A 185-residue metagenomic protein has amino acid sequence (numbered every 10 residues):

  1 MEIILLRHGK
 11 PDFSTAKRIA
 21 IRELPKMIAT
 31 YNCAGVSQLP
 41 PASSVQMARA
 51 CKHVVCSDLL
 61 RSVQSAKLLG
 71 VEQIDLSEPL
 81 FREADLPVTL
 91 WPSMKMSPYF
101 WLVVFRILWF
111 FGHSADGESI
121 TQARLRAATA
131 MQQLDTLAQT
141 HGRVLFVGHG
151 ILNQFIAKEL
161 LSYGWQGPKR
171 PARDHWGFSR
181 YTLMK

Functional and structural regions predicted by a protein language model:
M1-L80, Y99-A128, M184: Active-site-proximal alpha-helix that buttresses catalytic centers in soluble enzyme cores
I3, T140-G150: Generic beta-sheet signal
P11, L152-N153: Short active-site segment of divalent metal-dependent hydrolases/proteases that encodes the spacing between
E23-K26, L161-K185: Domain-level recognition of soluble alpha/beta enzyme cores, biased toward histidine phosphatases/phosphomutases
M47-R49, L134-G142: Glycine-rich phosphate-binding loop signature in dinucleotide/nucleotide-binding domains
Q73, P92-S97, G164: Short, hinge-like loop/turn segments at secondary-structure boundaries
P79-A84, P171-H175: Short, acidic/turn-prone active-site loops that include or flank metal/cofactor- and phosphate-binding residues
L80-K95: Signature for phosphate-centric chemistry
